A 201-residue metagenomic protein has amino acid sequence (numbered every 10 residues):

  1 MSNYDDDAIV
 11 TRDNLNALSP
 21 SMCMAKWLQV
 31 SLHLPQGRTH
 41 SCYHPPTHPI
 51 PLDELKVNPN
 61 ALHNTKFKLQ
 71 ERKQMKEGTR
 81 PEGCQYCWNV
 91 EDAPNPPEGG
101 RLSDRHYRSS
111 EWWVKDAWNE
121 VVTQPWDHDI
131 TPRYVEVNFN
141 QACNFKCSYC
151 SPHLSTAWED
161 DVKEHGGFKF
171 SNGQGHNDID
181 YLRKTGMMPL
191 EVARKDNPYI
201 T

Functional and structural regions predicted by a protein language model:
S2-S109: Accessory C-terminal segments flanking Radical SAM cores
E91-T201: Conserved alpha-helical substructure of the radical SAM core
